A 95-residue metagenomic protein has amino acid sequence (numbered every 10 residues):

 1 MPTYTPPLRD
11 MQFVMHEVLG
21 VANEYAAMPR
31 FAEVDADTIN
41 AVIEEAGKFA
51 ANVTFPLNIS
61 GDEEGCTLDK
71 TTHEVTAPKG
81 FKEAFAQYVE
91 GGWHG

Functional and structural regions predicted by a protein language model:
M1-G95: Amphipathic, small/basic residue-rich leader segments at the start of a protein or domain
